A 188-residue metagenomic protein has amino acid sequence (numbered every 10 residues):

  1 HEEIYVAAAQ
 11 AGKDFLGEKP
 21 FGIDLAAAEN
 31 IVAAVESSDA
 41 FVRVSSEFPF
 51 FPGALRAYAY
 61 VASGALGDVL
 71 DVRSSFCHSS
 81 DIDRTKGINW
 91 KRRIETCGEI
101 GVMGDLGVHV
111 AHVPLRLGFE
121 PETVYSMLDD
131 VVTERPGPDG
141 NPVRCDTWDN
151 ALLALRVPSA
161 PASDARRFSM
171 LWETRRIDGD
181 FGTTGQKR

Functional and structural regions predicted by a protein language model:
E2, A28, A54-L55, R84 (+1 more regions): Conserved strand-to-helix beginnings and helix N-cap segments that scaffold or border functional pockets
E2-F50, G64: Beta-strand-loop-alpha-helix segment that lines the small-molecule cofactor/substrate pocket of alpha/beta enzymes
K13, A40-V42, L70, R166-M170: Short, well-ordered coil/turn segments that N-cap beta-strands
I23, G53, F181-G182: Secondary-structure boundary/capping motif
A40, F48-C145: Predominantly a Rossmann-like dinucleotide-binding segment in NAD(P)-dependent oxidoreductases
A111-R188: Contiguous beta-strand/loop segments that form the cofactor/metal-binding neighborhood of enzyme cores
